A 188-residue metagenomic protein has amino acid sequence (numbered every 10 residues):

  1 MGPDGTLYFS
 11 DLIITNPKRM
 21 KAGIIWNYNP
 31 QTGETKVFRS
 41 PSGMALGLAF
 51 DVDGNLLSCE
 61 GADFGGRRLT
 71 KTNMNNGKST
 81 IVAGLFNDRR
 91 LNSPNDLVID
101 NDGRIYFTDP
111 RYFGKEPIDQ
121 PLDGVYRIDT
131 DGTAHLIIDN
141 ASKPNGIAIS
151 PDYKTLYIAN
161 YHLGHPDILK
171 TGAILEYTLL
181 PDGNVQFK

Functional and structural regions predicted by a protein language model:
M1-K188: Sequence-structural signature of mature extracellular/luminal beta-sheet repeat domains, prominently beta-propellers
